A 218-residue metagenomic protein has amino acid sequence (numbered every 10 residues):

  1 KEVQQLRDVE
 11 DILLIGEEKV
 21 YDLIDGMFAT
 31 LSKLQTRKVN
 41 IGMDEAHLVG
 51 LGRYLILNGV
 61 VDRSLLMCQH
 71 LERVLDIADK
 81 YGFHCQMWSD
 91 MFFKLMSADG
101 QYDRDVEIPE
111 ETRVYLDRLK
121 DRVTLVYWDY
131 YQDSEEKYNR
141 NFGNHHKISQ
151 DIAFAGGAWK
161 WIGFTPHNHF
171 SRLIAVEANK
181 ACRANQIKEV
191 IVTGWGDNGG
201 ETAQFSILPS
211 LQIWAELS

Functional and structural regions predicted by a protein language model:
E2-G16, V49-V60: Surface-exposed, active-site-proximal loop segments in enzymatic domains
E17-K38, M43-E45, I56-S218: Substrate-binding groove of N-acetylhexosamine-processing glycoside hydrolases
